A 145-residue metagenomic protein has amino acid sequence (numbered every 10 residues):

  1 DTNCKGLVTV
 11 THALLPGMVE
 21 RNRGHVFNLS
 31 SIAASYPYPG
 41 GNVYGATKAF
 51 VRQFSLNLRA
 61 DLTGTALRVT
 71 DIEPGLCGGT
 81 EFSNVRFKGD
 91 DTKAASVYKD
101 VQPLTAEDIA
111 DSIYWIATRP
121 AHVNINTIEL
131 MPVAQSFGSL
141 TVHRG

Functional and structural regions predicted by a protein language model:
T11, T47: Active-site helix of classical SDR
A13-N22: A short helix-coil junction within the Rossmann-fold of NAD(P)-dependent oxidoreductases
P16, L56, A60-D61: Alpha-helical segment proximal to the catalytic Tyr-Lys
S31: Residue(s) in the substrate-gating loop at a strand-loop-helix junction that position the organic substrate next
Y36-N42: Active-site loop immediately N-terminal to the catalytic Tyr-X3-Lys motif of short-chain dehydrogenase/reductase
D71-I72, D91-S139: C-terminal helical subdomain
E73-F87, T141: Short beta-loop-alpha junction of Rossmann-like oxidoreductase domains
